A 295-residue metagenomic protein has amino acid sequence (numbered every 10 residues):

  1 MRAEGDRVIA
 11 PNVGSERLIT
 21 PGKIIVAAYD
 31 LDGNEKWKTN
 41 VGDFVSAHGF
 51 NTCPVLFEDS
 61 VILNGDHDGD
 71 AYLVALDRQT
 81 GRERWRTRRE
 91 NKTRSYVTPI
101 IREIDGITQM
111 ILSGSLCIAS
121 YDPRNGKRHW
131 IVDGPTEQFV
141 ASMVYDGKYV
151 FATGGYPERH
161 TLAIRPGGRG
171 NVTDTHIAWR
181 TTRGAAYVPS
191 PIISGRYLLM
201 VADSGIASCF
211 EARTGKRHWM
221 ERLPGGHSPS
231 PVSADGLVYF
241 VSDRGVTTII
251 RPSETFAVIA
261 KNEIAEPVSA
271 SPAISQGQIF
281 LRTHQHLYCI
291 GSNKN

Functional and structural regions predicted by a protein language model:
M1-N295: Noncatalytic, solvent-exposed loop/strand surfaces of beta-propeller-type extracellular/periplasmic domains
